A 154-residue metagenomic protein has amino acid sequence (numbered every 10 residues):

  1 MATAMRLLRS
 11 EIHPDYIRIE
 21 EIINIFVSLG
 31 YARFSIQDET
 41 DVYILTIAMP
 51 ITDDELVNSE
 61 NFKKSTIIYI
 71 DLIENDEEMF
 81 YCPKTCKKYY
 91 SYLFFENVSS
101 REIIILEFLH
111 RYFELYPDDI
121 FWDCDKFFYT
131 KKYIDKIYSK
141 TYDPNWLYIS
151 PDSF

Functional and structural regions predicted by a protein language model:
M1-V42, T46, P151-F154: Short, extreme N-terminal segment that most often corresponds to the first beta-strand
A4, I22, I103-F154: Acidic, proline/glycine-rich low-complexity IDRs
S10-I25, S91-D119: Ampiphathic alpha-helical segments that act as solvent-exposed interaction surfaces
I12, Y16-I19, R33, Q37 (+6 more regions): Generic local-structure boundary detector
S28-V98, Y133: Short, intrinsically disordered low-complexity segments
